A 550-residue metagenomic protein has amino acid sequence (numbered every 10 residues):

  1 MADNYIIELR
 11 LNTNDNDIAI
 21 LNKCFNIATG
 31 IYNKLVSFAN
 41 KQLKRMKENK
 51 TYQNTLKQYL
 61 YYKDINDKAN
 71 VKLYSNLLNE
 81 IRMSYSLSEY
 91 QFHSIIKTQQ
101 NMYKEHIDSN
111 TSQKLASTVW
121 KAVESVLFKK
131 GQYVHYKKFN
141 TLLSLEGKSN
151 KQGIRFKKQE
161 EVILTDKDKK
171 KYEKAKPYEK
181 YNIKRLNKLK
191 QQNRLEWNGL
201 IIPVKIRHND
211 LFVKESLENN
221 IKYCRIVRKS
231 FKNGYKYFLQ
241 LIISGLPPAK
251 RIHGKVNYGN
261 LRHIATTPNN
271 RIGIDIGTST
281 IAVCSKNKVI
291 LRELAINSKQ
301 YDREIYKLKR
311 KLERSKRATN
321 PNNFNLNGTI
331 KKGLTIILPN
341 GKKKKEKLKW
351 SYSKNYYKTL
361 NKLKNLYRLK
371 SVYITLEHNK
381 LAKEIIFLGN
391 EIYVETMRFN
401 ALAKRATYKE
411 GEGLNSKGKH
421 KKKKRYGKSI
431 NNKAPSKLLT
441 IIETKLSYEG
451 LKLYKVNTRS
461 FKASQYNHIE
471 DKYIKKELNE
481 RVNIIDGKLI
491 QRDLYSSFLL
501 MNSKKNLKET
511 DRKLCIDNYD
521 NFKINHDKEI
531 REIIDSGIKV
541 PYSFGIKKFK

Functional and structural regions predicted by a protein language model:
M1-D108, N320, F324-G341, S351-N355 (+2 more regions): Long, compositionally biased intrinsically disordered regions
M1-N26, G30, A39, L43 (+6 more regions): Conserved, well-structured beta-alpha core segment at the onset of a catalytic domain
F25-A28, A116-V123, Y356-T359, L363-K370: Short amphipathic alpha-helical coiled-coil/interface segments
L35, K114-A122, V126, L494-K504: Stable alpha-helical structural segments in soluble proteins, enriched in small hydrophobic residues
E48-K63, V134-Q159, G328-N340, N518-K539: Amphipathic alpha-helical surface "interface" segments used for docking/oligomerization or membrane association within
Y59-K232, L414-N415, G427-K428, N432: Acidic carboxylate diad motif detector
Y237-K550: Positively charged, helix-rich recognition surfaces that bind polyanionic ligands
